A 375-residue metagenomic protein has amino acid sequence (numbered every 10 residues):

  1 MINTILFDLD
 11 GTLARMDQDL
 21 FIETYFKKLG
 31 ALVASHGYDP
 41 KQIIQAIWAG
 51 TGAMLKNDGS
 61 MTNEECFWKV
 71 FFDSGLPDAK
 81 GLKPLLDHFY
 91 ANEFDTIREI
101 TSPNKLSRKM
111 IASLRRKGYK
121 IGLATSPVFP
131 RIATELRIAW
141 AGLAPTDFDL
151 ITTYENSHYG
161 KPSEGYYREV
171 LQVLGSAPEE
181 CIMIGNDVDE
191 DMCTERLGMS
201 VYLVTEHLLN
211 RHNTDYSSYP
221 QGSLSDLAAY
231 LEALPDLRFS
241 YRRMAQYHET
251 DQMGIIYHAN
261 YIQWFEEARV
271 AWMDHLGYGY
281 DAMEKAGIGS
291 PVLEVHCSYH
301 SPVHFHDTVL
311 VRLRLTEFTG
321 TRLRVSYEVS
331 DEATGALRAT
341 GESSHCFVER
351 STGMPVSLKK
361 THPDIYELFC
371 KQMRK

Functional and structural regions predicted by a protein language model:
M1-A46: Active-site neighborhood of HAD-like aspartate-dependent phosphohydrolases
M1-I5, A112, S126-V128, E135-R238: Asp-based, Mg2+/Mn2+-dependent phosphohydrolase catalytic module
T12-L13, I256, L337, P355: Hydrophobic "anchor" residues
K41-A91: A metal-dependent, Asp-based hydrolase signature
M61-E65, K80-P84, H88-L123: Short, acidic loop-to-helix structural element flanking the phosphoryl-transfer center in phosphate-processing enzymes
D236-E294, R350-K375: Hot-dog-fold acyl-thioester-processing enzymes
L237-Y241, Y299, V303-F305, T316-K375: HotDog/MaoC-like acyl-thioester-processing domains
W272-L323: Hydrophobic beta-strand-centered segment that forms part of the acyl-chain substrate-binding groove
